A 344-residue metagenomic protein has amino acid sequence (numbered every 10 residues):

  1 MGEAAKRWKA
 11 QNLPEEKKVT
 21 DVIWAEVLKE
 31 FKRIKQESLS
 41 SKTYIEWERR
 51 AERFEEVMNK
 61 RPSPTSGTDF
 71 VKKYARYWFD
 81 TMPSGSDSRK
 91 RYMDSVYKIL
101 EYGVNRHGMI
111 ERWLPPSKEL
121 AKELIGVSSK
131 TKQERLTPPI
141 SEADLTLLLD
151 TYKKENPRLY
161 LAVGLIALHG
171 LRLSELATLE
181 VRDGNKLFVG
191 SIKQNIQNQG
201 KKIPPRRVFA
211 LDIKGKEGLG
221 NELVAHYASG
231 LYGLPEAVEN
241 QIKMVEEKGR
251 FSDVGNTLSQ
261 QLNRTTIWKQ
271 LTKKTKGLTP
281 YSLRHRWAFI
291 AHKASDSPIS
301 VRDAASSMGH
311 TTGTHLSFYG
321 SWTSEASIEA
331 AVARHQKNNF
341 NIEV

Functional and structural regions predicted by a protein language model:
M1-R61: N-terminal DNA-binding module of tyrosine recombinases/phage integrases
A5, R53-F54, M82-L124, R172: N-terminal DNA-binding recognition helix of tyrosine site-specific recombinases/integrases
S86, K90-D94, K118-L173, A177: Basic, Lys/Arg- and aromatic-enriched nucleic-acid-binding interface segment
I99, L211-G277, Y281-W287, H292: Active-site/catalytic core of tyrosine-dependent DNA strand-transfer enzymes
Y102-R112, L161-S191: Short, charged phosphate-coordinating catalytic segments
E175-A177, L278-T279, A288, D296-G309: Active-site-proximal segment of tyrosine recombinases
T178-H226: Conserved tyrosine-mediated DNA breakage-rejoining catalytic core shared by Y-recombinases
K193-I196, M308-A333: Catalytic-site neighborhood detector that most strongly recognizes the C-terminal catalytic loop/helix of tyrosine
